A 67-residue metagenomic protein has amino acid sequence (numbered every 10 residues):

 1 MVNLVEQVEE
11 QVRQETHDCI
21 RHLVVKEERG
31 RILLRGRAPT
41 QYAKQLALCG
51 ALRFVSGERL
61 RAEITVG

Functional and structural regions predicted by a protein language model:
M1-G67: N-terminal targeting leaders
